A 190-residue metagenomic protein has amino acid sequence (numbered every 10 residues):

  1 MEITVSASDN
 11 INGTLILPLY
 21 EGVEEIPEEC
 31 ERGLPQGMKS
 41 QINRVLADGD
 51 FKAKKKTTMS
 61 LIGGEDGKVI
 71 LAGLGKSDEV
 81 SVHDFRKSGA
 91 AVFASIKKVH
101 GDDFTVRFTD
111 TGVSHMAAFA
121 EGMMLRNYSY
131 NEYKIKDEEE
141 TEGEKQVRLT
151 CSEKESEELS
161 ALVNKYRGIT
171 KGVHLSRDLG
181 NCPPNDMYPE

Functional and structural regions predicted by a protein language model:
M1-E190: Short amphipathic alpha-helical segment within the helicase RecA-like ATPase core that mediates nucleic-acid
